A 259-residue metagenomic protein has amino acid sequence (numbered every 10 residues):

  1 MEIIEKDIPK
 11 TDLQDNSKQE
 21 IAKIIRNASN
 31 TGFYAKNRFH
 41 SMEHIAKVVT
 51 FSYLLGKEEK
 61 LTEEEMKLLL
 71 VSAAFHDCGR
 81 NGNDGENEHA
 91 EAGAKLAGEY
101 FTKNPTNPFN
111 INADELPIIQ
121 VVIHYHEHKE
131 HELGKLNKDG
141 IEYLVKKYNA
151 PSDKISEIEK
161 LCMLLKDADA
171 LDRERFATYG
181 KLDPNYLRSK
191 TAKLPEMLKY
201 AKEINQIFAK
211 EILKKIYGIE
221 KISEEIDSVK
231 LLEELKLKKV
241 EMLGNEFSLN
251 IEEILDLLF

Functional and structural regions predicted by a protein language model:
E2-I8, F33-T62, F75, N107 (+1 more regions): Divalent metal-dependent phosphate-bond-processing catalytic cores, especially two-metal-ion Mg2+/Mn2+ enzymes that act
E2-T31: Short alpha-helical hairpin
A22-I25, S72, K135: Active-site-adjacent bridging/hinge elements
I25-A28, V122-I123, L165: A generic structural signal for nonpolar/aromatic side chains embedded in well-ordered alpha-helices
V48, E65-D84, H89, G93 (+3 more regions): His-Asp-centered metal-binding catalytic motifs of divalent-metal-dependent phosphohydrolases/nucleases
Y53, A94, G98-T102, T106: Amphipathic alpha-helical segments within well-ordered protein domains
T62, N112-P117: Membrane-interface starts of transmembrane alpha-helices
N104-D114, V122: Short helix/loop segments within enzyme catalytic domains that coordinate or immediately flank catalytic cofactors
